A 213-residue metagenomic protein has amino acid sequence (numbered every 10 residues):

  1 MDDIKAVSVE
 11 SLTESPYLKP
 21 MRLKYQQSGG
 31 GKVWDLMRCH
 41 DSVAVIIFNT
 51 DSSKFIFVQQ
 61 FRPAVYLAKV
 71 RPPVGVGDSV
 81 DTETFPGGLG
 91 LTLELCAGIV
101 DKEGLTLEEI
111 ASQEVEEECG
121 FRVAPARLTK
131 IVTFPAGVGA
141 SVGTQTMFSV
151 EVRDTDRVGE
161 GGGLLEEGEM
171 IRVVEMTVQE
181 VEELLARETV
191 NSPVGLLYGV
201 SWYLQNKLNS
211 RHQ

Functional and structural regions predicted by a protein language model:
M1-D51, F61-V65: A positional/architectural concept
M1-E14, P73-E83, K207-Q213: Eukaryotic N-terminal low-complexity, Ser/Thr- and Lys/Arg-rich leader segments that predominantly function as
E10-L12, V132-G137: Short, solvent-exposed loop/turn elements at beta->coil junctions and helix N-caps that rim active or binding pockets
K19-G30, G137-G159: Active-site-adjacent beta-strand/loop module that shapes the phosphate/pyrophosphate-binding cleft
W34-M37, I46, D51-Q113, V132 (+3 more regions): Conserved Nudix-box catalytic region and its N-terminal flanking loop in Nudix hydrolases and closely related
L91, K130, V138-S141, Q145 (+2 more regions): Nudix hydrolase/Nudix homology domain
V100, G104, G120-R122, P135-A140 (+1 more regions): Polybasic "coupling" helices that flank or enter modular domains
R122-I131: A short coil-to-beta-strand element that immediately follows conserved catalytic motifs
